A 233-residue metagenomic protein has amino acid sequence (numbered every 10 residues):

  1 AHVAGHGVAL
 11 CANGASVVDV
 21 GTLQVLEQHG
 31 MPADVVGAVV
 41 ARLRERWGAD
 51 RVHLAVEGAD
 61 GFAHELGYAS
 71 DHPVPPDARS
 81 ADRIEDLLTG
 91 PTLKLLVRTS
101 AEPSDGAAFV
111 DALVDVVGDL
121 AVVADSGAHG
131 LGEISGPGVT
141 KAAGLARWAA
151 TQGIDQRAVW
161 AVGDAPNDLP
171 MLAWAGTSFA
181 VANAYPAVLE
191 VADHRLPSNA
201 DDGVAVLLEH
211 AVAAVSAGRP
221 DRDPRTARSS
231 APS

Functional and structural regions predicted by a protein language model:
A1-S70, S233: Active-site phosphate-binding/coordination module
H2-G5, L26-H29, S70-P75, K141-A142 (+2 more regions): Short, hinge-like loop/turn segments at secondary-structure boundaries
V3-G5, N13, V117-D119, W174-A175 (+1 more regions): Short, structured coil segments at secondary-structure junctions
G14, A128, D201: ATP/adenylate-binding site constellation spanning eukaryotic-like Ser/Thr protein kinases, ABC-transporter
E27-V35, A78, A146, P220-D223: A polyampholytic, Gly/Pro-enriched intrinsically disordered region
R42-V162, P166-M171: Conserved acidic, metal-coordinating active-site core of Asp-based, Mg2+-dependent phosphoryl-transfer enzymes
S135-S233: Mg2+-dependent phosphoryl-transfer enzymes with acidic/Ser/Thr/Gly-rich catalytic loops
